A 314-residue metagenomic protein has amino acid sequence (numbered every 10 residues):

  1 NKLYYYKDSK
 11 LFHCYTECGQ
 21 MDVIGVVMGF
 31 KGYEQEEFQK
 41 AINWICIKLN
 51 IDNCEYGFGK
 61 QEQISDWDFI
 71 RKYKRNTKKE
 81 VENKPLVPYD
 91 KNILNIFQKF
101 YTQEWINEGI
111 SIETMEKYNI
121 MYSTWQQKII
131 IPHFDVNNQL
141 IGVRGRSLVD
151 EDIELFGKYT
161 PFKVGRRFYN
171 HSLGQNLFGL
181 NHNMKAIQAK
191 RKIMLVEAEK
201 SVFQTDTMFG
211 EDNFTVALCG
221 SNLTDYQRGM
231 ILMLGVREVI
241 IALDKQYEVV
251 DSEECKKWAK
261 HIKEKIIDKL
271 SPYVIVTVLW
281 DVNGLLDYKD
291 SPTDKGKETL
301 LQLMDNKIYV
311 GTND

Functional and structural regions predicted by a protein language model:
N1, T124-K128, I153-E154, L286-P292: Short, solvent-exposed polar/charged micro-motifs at secondary-structure junctions
N1-I110, K128: Non-catalytic accessory segments of DNA primases and related replication-initiation nucleases
Y4-K7, R144-R146, Y288-S291: Short amphipathic beta-strand/extended segments with alternating polar/hydrophobic composition
K7, T16, R144, L243-K245: Glycine-rich, histidine-containing beta strand-loop boundary motifs that form or position
H13, M21-I24, E36, K190-R191 (+1 more regions): TOPRIM fold recognition
E34-Q35, N53, I112, Y122 (+2 more regions): Residue-level detector of short coil/turn "hinge" positions at structural boundaries
S65-H171, K192, V310-G311: Basic, glycine-enriched DNA-binding surface that flanks or lies within the catalytic cores of DNA
T124-G235: Phosphate-handling DNA/RNA-contact segment within nucleic-acid enzymes
